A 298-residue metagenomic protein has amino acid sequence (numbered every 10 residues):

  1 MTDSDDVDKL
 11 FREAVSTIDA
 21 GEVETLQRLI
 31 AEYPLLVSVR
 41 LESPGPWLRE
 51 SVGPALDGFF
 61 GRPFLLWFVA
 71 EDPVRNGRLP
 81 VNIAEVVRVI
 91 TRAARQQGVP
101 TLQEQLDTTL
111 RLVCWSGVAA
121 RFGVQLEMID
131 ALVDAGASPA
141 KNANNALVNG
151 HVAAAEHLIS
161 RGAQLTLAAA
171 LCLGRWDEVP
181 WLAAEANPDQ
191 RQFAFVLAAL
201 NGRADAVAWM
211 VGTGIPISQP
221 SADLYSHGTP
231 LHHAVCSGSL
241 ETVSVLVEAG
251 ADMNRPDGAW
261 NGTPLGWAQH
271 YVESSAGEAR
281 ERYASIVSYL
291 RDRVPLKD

Functional and structural regions predicted by a protein language model:
T2-G45, G174-Q190, A194, A206-W209: N-terminal segments that cap or nucleate solenoid repeat domains
T2-K9, E13, V152-C172, W181 (+2 more regions): Ankyrin-repeat-protein effector appendages
S16-G21, L56, F68-P80, R111-V124 (+5 more regions): Ankyrin repeat A-helix N-terminal signature
T25, N82-V86, M128, A154 (+4 more regions): Conserved ankyrin/ankyrin-like repeat signature
I30-L36, E85-Q97, E127-A137, I159-A163 (+4 more regions): Ankyrin repeat domain, specifically the short helix-to-loop turn at the C-terminus of the second helix of each repeat
S38-R40, G98-L102, K141, L167 (+4 more regions): Ankyrin repeat boundary signal
L41-G61: Acidic, Ser/Thr- and Gly/Pro-rich intrinsically disordered linkers and low-complexity segments that flank or connect
R62, L106, P139, R191 (+2 more regions): Start-of-repeat signature of ankyrin repeats
